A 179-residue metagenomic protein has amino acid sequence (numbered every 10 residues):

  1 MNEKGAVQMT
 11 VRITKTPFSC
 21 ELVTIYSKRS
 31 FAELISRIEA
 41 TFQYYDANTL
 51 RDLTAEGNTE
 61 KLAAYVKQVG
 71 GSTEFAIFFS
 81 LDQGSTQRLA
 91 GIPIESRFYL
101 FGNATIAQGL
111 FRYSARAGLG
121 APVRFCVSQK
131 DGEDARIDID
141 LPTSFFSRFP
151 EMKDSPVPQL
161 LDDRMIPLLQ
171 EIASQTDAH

Functional and structural regions predicted by a protein language model:
N2-H179: Feature detects long, helix-prone N-terminal segments enriched in hydrophobes
